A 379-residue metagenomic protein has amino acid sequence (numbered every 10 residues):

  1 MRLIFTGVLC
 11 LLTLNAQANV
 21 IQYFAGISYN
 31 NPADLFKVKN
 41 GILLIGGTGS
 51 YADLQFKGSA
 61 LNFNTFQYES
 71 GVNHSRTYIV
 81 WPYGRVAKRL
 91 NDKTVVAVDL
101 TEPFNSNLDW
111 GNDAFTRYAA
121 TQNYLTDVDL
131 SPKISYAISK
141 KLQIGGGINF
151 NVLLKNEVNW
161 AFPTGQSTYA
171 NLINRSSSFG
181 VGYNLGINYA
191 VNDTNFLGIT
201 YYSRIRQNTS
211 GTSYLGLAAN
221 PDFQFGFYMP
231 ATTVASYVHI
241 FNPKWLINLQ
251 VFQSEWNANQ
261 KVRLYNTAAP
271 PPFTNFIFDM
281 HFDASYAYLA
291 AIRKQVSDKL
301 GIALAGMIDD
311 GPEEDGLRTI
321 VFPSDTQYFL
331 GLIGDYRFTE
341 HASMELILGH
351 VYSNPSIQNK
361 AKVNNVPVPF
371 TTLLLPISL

Functional and structural regions predicted by a protein language model:
M1-L3, T194: Short non-domain terminal segments
L3-L12: Sec-dependent N-terminal signal peptides
G7-V8, L54, S378: N-terminal leader/targeting segments
L12-E102, P323: N-terminal, post-signal peptide beta-strand-biased segments of exported outer-membrane/organellar beta-barrel and other
N19-Y23, F63, G71, W81 (+1 more regions): Outer-membrane beta-barrel porins/channels
